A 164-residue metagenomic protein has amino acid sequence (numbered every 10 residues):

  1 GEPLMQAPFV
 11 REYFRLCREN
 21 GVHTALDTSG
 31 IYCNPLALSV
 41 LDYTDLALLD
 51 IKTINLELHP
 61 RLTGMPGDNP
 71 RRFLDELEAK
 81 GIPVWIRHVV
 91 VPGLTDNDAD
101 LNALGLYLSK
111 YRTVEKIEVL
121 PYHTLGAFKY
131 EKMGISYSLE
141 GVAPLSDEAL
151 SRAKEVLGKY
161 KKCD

Functional and structural regions predicted by a protein language model:
P3-L125, E131: Conserved AdoMet/S-adenosylmethionine-binding subsite of the radical SAM
R15, E19, A79, E148-S151 (+1 more regions): Polar/charged alpha-helical tracts
L106-S109, E115, E131-V156: A structural motif corresponding to the C-terminal lobe/cap of the Radical SAM core domain
K161-C163: Mature catalytic domains of secreted/periplasmic carbohydrate-active enzymes
